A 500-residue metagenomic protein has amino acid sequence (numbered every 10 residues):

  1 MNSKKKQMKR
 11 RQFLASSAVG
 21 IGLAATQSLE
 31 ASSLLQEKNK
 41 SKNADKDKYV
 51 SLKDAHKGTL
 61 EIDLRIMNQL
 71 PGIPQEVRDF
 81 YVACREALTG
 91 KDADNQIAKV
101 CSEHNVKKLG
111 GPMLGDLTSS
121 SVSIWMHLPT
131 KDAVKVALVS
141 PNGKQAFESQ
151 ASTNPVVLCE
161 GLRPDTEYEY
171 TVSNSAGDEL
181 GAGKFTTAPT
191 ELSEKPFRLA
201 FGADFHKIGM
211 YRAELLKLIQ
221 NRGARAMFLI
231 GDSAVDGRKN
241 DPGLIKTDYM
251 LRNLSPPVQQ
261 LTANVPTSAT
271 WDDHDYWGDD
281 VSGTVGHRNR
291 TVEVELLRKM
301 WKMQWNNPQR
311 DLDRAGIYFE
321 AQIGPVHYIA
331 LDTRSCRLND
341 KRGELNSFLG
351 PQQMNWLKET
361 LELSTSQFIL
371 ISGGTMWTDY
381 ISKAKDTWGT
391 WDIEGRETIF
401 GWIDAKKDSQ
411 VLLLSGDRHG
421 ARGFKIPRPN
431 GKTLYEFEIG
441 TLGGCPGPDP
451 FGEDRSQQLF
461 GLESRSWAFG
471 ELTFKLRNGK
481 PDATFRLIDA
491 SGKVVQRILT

Functional and structural regions predicted by a protein language model:
N2, K6, R10, A15 (+1 more regions): Metal-dependent phosphoester/phosphodiester hydrolase catalytic core
S17-I21: Sec-dependent signal peptide hydrophobic core
T26-S28: C-terminal segment of classical bacterial N-terminal signal peptides
